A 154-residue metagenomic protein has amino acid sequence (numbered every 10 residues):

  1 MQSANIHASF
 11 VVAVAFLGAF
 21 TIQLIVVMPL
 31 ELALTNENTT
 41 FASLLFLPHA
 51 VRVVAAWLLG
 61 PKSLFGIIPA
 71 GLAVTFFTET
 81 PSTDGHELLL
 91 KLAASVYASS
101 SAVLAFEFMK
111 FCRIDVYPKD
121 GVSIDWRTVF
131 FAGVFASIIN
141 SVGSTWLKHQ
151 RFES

Functional and structural regions predicted by a protein language model:
Q2-L34, R52-L58, G66-Q150: Short helix-perturbing small/polar motifs within transmembrane alpha-helices
T39-A55: Hydrophobic, membrane-facing alpha-helical anchors
S63: Extracellular glycan-binding segments that recognize GlcNAc-based cell-wall polysaccharides
F152-S154: Interfacial "cap-and-anchor" motif at the non-cytosolic start of specific transmembrane alpha-helices
